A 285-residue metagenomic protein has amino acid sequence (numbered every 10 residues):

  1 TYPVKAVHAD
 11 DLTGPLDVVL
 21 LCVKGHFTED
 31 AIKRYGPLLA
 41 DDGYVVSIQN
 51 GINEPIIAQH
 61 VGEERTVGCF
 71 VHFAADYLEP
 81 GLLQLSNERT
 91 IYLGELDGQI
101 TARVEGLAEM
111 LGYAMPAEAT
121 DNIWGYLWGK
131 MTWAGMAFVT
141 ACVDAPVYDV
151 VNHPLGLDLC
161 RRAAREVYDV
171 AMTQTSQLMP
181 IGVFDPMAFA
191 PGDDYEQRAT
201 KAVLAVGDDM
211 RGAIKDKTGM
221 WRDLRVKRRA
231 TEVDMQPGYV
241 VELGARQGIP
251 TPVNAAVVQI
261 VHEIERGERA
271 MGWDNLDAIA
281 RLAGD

Functional and structural regions predicted by a protein language model:
T1-L82: Rossmann-like NAD(P)(H) cofactor-binding subdomain of soluble oxidoreductases
V7, L38, Q59-R65, Q84-D185: Internal alpha-helical scaffold of NAD(P)-dependent oxidoreductase catalytic cores
K24, N50, L96-D97, R229: Short beta->alpha junction loops/turns
R161, R165-D285: NAD(P)-dependent Rossmann-like dehydrogenase/reductase catalytic/cofactor-binding core
